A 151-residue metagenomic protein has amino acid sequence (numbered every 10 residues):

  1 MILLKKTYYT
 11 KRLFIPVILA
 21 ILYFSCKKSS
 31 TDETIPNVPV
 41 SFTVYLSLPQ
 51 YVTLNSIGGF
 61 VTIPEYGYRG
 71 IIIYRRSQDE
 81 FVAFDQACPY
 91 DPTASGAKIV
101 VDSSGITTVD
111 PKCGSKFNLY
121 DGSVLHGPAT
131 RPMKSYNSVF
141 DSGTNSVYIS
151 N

Functional and structural regions predicted by a protein language model:
M1-I2, P89: Short regulatory "switch" loops immediately downstream of catalytic or recognition motifs within protein catalytic
I2-L46: Bacterial Sec-dependent N-terminal signal peptides
F24, Q86, T108-P111: Extracellular secreted precursors and ectodomains with disulfide-bonded cysteine-rich loops/domains
S29-S104, N118-L119, K134-N151: N-terminal pre-ligand scaffold of iron-sulfur
D79, K112-C113: Short loop/turn microsegments at loop-to-beta-strand junctions
D102-K112, V124-Y136: Short cysteine/histidine-rich metal-coordination sites, predominantly Zn2+-binding motifs
K116-V124: Short metal-binding segments enriched for Cys and/or His
